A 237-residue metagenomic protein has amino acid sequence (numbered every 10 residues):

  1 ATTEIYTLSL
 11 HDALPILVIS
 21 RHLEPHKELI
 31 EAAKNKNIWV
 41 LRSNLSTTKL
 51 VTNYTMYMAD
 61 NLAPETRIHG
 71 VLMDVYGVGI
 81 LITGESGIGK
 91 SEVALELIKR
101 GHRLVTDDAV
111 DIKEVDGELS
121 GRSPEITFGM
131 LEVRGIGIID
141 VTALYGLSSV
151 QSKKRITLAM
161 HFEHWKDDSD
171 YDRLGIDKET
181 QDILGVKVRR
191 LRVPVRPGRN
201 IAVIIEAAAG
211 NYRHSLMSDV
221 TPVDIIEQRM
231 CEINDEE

Functional and structural regions predicted by a protein language model:
T2-T7, D12-L14: Short, small-residue-biased leader/transition segments that mark boundaries at the very start of proteins
P15-V18, I38-L41, G79-L81, H102-R103 (+1 more regions): Structural motif
I16, E24-Y57: Charged, amphipathic alpha-helical linker segments immediately N-terminal to NTP-binding catalytic cores
R21-E24, N44-T48, A109-V110, V115-G117: Short, ordered loop/turn segments at secondary-structure junctions
Y57-G77: P-loop NTPase nucleotide-binding/switch module
G77-V105: Glycine-rich phosphate-binding P-loop
T106-H161: Conserved nucleotide-sensing/catalytic segment adjacent to the nucleotide-binding pocket in NTP-handling enzymes
T157-E237: Conserved NTP phosphate-binding and transfer environment spanning the P-loop NTPase/kinase superfamily
